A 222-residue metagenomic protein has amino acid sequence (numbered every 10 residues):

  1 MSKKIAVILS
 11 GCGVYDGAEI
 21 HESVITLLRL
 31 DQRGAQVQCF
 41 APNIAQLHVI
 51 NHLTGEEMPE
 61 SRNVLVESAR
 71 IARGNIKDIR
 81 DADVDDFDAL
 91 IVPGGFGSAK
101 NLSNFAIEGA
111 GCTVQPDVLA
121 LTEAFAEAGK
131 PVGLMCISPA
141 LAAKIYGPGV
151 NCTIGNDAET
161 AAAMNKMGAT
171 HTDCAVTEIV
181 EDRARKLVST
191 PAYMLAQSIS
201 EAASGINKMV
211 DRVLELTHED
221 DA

Functional and structural regions predicted by a protein language model:
M1-K3: A short, charged/proline- and glycine-enriched loop that marks the coil->beta-strand transition at the N-terminal
A6-I20, V24-Q38, N75-A222: Active-site-adjacent pocket-lining segments in enzyme domains
F40-L65: N-terminal beta-loop-helix "entrance" segment that forms/cooperates in small-molecule cofactor or anionic ligand
P59-N75, R80-D85: Glycine/small-residue-rich loop that forms an oxyanion/phosphate-binding "nest" at active or ligand-binding sites
